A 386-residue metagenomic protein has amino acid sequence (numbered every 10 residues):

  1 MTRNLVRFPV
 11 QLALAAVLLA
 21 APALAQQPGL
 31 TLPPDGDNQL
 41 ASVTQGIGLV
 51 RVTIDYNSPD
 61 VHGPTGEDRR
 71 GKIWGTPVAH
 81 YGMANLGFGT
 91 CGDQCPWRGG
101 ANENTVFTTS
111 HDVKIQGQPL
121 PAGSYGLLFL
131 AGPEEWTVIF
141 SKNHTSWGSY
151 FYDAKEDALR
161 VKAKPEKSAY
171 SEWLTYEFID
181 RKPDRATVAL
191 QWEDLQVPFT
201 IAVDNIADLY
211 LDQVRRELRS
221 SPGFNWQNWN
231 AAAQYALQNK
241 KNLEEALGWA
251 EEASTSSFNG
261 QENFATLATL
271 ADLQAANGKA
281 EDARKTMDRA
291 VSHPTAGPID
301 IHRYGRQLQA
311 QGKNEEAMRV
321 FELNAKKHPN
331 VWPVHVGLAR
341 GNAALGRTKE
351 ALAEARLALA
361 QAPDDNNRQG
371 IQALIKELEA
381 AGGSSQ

Functional and structural regions predicted by a protein language model:
M1-F8: N-terminal secretory signal peptides that target proteins for export/translocation
P9-A21: Bacterial N-terminal signal peptides
A23-Q26: Boundary at the C-terminal end of the N-terminal hydrophobic targeting segment
D55-A122, L128-N228: Extended, well-structured beta-strand/loop surface patches that form recognition or cofactor-anchoring regions within
V214-S221, S254, F258, V291-S292 (+3 more regions): A conserved position within tetratricopeptide repeats
Q227-E252, S257-F258, E262-V334, R340: Alpha-helical adaptor scaffolds
Q238-K241, A276-G278, G346, N366 (+1 more regions): Short coil/turn linking the two alpha-helices of tandem helical-hairpin repeats
P298, L352-Q386: Terminal, low-structured helical/coil segments at or just beyond the last alpha-helical repeat
